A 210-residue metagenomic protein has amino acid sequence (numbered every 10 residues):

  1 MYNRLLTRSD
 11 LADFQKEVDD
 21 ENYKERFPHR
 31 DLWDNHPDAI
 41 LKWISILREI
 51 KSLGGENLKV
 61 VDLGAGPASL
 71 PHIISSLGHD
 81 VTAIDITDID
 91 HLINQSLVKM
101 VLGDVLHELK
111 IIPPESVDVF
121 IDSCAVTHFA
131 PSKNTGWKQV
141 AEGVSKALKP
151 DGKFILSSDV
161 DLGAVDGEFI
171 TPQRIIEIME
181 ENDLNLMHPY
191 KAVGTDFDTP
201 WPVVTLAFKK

Functional and structural regions predicted by a protein language model:
E21-E49: Class I SAM-dependent methyltransferase Rossmann-like catalytic core, especially the SAM/SAH-binding loop
E56-G66: Conserved class I S-adenosyl-L-methionine
P67-E108: Class I SAM-dependent methyltransferase SAM/SAH-binding core
K110-F120: A short acidic, Gly/Pro-enriched loop at the edge of an enzyme's catalytic core that lines a small-molecule cofactor
D122-V126: A short beta-strand submotif of the Rossmann-like class I SAM-dependent methyltransferase core that lines
F129-G143: A short, conserved alpha-helix within the catalytic core of class I
D151-D159: Conserved beta-strand signature within the Rossmann-like core of class I S-adenosyl-L-methionine
V165-Y190: Conserved Class I S-adenosyl-L-methionine
